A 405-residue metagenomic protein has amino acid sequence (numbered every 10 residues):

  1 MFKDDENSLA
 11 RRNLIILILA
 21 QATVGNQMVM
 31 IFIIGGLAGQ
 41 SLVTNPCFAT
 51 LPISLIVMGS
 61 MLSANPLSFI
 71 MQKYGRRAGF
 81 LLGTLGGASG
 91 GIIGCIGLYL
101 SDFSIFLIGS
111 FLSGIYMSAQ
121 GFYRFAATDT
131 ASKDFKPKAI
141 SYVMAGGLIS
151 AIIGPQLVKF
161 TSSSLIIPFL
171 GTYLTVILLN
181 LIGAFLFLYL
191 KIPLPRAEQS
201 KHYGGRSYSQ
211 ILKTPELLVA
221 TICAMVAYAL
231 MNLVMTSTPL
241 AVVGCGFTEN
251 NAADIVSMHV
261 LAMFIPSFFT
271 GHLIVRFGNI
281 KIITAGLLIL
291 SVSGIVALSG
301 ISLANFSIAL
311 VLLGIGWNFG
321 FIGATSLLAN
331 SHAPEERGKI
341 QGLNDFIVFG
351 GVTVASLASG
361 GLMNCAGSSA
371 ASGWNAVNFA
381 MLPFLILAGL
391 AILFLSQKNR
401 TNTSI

Functional and structural regions predicted by a protein language model:
M1-R11, I192-T221: Juxtamembrane intracellular "pre-TM" segments in multi-pass secondary transporters
G35, M117-A131, F319-A333: Intracellular juxtamembrane helix-capping segments at the cytosolic ends of symmetry-related transmembrane helices
S63-R76, P266-N279, M363: Helix-to-loop junctions at the C-terminal end of transmembrane segments in multipass secondary transporters
R77, F160-L178, G361-L385: A membrane-interface helix-boundary motif in multi-pass transporters
L85-L100, I289-I301: C-terminal ends and interior cores of transmembrane alpha-helices in multi-pass membrane transporters/permeases
F103-I105, K133, Y142-L188: Helix-loop-helix hairpin linking two adjacent transmembrane segments in secondary transporters
G109-A145: Cytoplasmic helix-loop-helix junction between adjacent transmembrane helices in 12-TM secondary transporters
I177-A197, A391-S396: C-terminal membrane-cytosol helix-exit motif in multi-pass small-molecule transporters
